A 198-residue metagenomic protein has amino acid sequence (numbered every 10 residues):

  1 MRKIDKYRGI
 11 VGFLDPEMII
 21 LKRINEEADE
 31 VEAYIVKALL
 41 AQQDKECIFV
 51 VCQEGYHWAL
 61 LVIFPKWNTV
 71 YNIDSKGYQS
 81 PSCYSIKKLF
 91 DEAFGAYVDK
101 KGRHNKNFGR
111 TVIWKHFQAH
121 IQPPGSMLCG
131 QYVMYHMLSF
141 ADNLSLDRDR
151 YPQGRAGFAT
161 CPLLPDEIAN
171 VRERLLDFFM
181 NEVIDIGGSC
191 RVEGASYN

Functional and structural regions predicted by a protein language model:
M1-D5: A structural/positional concept
Y7-N198: Cysteine protease-like catalytic core of ubiquitin/ubiquitin-like
